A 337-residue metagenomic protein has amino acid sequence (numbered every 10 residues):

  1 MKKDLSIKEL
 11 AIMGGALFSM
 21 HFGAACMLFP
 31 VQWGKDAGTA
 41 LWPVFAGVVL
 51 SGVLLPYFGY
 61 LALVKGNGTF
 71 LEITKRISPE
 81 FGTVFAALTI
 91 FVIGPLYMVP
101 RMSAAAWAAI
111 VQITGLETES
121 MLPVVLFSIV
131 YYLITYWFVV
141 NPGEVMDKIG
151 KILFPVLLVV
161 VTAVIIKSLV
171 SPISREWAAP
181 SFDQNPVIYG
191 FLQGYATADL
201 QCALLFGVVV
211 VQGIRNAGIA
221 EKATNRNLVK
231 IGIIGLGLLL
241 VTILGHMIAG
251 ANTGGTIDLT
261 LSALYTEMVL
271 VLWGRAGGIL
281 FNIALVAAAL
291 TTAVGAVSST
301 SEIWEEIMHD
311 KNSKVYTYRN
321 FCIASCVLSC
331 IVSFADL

Functional and structural regions predicted by a protein language model:
E9-S51, F58-G59, G66-E72, V210 (+3 more regions): Transmembrane helix-boundary motif of multi-pass solute transporters/channels
A11-G23, K167-S174, S181-A249, L280-T292: Hydrophobic, membrane-embedded alpha-helices of multi-pass small-molecule transporters
K35, K65-G68, V130-L153, N216-I219 (+1 more regions): Membrane-water interface regions at transmembrane-helix termini and the short interhelical loops of multi-pass membrane
G38-V125, I129-Y136, V140: Membrane helical hairpin/interfacial module
L54, F58, V156-K167, V229-G254 (+2 more regions): Selective recognition of specific alpha-helical transmembrane segments in multi-pass small-molecule
F70-S78, V241-L290: TM-loop-TM module centered on a large, flexible mid-protein loop between adjacent transmembrane helices in multi-pass
A104-P123, R215, A293-A324: Helix-loop-helix connectors at the membrane interface of multi-pass transporters/channels
N141-I152, Q184-G190, V210-L238, T256-E267 (+1 more regions): Hydrophobic, small-residue-rich membrane helices and short re-entrant helix-turn-helix hairpins that build
